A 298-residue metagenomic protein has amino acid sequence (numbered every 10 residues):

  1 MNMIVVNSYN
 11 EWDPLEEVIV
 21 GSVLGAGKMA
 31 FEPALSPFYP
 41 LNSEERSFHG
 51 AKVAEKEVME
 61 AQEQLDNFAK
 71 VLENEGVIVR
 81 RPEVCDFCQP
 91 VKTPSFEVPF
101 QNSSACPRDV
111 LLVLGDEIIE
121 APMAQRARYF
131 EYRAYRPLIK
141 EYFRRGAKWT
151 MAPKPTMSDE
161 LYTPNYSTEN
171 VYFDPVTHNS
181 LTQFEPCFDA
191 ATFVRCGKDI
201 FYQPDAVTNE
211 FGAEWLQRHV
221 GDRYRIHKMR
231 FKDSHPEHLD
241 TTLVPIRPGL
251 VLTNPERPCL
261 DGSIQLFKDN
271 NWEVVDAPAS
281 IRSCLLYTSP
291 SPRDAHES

Functional and structural regions predicted by a protein language model:
M1-S289, R293: The feature marks the mature, well-folded catalytic cores of soluble enzymes
